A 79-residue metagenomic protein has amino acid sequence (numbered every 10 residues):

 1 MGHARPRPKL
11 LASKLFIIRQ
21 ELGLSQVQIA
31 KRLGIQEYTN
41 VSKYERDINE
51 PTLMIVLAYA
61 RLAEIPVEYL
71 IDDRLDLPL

Functional and structural regions predicted by a protein language model:
M1-R5, Q20, K43, R61 (+1 more regions): Short, charged recognition helix plus adjacent turn of helix-turn-helix-like nucleic-acid-binding domains
K9, Q20-E21, E50: Short amphipathic helical patch at the helix-1/turn junction of helix-turn-helix
A12-F16: Short C-terminal alpha-helical element
G23-K43: Short alpha-helical DNA-recognition segment
Q36, P51, L62: Residue-level signal for short amphipathic helical patches enriched in basic/charged and nearby hydrophobic residues
L53-V56: Long, hydrophobic alpha-helical segments
